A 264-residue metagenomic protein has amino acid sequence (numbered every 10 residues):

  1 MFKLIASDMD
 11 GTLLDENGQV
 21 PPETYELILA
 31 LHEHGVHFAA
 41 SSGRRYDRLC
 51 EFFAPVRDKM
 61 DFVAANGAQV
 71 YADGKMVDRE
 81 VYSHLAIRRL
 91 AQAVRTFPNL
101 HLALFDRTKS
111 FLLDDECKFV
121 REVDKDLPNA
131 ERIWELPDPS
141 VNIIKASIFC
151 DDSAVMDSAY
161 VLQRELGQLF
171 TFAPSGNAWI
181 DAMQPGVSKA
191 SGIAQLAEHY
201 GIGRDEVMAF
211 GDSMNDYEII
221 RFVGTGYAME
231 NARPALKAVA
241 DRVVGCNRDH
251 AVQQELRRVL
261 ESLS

Functional and structural regions predicted by a protein language model:
M1-L4, P21, D181-S264: Mg2+-dependent phosphoryl-transfer enzymes with acidic/Ser/Thr/Gly-rich catalytic loops
F2-N17: Asp-based phosphoryl-transfer active-site loop
M9, G67, G211-S213: Active-site metal-binding loops of divalent metal-dependent hydrolases
E16-F119: Active-site phosphate-binding/coordination module
L31, S42, N66, A146 (+3 more regions): Residue-level signal for inorganic ion chemistry
E33-A39, D58-M60, K145, D205-E206 (+2 more regions): Short active-site oxyanion
P55-D58, N66, E165-Q168, F222-V223 (+1 more regions): Short, structured coil segments at secondary-structure junctions
A93, N99-M214, E218-I219, N231: Conserved acidic, metal-coordinating active-site core of Asp-based, Mg2+-dependent phosphoryl-transfer enzymes
